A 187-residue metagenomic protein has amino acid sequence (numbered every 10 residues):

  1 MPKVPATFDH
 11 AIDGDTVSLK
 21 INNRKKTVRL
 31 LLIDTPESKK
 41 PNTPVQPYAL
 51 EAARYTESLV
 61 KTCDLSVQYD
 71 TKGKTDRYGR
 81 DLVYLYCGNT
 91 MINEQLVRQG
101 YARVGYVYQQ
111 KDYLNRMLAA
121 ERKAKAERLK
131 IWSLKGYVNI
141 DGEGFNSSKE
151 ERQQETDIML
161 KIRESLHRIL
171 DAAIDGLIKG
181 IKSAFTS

Functional and structural regions predicted by a protein language model:
M1-S187: Small beta-barrel nucleic-acid-binding modules, primarily SNase/OB-fold domains and secondarily Tudor-like barrels
